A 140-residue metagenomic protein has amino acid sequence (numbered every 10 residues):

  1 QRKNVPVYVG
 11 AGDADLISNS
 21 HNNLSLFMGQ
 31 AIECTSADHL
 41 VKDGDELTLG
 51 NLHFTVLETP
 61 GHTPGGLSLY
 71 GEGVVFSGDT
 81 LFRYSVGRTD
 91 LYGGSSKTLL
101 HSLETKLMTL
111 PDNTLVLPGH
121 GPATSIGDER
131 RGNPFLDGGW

Functional and structural regions predicted by a protein language model:
Q1-L47, R131-G139: Active-site HxH/HxHxD metal-binding segment of metal-dependent hydrolases
R2-K3, L110-N113: Structured helix-beta-strand junction loops
V7, S25, L67, T114-L115: Secondary-structure boundary/capping signal
V7-G10, E58-G61, F76-G78, L115-H120: Active-site neighborhood of phospho(di)ester-bond hydrolases with catalytic His/Asp-centered motifs
D15-L16, A123-G127: Short, active-site-adjacent cap segments at secondary-structure transitions
N19, H101, D128: Phosphate-coordinating loops and pocket residues in cytosolic domains that bind phosphorylated ligands
A31-T109, S125, L136-D137: Catalytic core of the metallo-beta-lactamase
D112-V116, G127-D128, F135-L136: Charged phosphate-binding loop/patch that engages nucleotide di/tri-phosphates or the phosphate backbone of nucleic
